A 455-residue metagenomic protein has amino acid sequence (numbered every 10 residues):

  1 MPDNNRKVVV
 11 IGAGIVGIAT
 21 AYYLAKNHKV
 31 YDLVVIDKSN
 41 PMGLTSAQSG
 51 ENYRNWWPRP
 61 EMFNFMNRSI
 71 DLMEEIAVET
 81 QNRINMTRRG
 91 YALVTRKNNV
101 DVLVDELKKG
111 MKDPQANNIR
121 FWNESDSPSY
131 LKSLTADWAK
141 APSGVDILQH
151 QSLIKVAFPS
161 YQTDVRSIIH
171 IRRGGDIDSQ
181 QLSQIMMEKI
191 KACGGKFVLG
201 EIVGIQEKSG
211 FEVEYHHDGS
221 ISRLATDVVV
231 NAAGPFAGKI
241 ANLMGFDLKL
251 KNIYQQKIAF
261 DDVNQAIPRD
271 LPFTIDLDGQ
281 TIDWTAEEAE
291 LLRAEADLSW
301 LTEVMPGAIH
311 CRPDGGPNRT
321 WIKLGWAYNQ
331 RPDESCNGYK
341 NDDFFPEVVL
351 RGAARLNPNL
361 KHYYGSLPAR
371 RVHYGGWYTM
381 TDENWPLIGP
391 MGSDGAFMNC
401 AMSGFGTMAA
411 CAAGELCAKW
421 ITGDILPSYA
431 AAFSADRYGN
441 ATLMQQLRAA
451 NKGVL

Functional and structural regions predicted by a protein language model:
P2-R6, M391-L455: C-terminal lid/capping helical subdomain adjacent to the catalytic/cofactor pocket in oxidative enzymes
P2-V16, V34: Beta1/beta-strand and adjacent pyrophosphate-binding region of the FAD-binding site in flavoprotein oxidoreductases
A25-S46: Glycine-rich FAD pyrophosphate-binding loop
E51-L153, A157, P306-I309: Dinucleotide-binding Rossmann-like beta1-alpha1 core, especially the glycine-rich loop that anchors the ADP
Q151-Q162, S366-M408, L426: FAD-binding beta-loop-beta segment adjacent to the flavin cofactor pocket
I169-V228, A232-F236: Helical element adjacent to the flavin cofactor pocket in flavoenzyme catalytic cores
G219-A294: Central helical "cap/lid" subdomain
V263-S393: Active-site lid/adjacent beta-loop-alpha segment flanking the redox-cofactor pocket in flavoenzymes
